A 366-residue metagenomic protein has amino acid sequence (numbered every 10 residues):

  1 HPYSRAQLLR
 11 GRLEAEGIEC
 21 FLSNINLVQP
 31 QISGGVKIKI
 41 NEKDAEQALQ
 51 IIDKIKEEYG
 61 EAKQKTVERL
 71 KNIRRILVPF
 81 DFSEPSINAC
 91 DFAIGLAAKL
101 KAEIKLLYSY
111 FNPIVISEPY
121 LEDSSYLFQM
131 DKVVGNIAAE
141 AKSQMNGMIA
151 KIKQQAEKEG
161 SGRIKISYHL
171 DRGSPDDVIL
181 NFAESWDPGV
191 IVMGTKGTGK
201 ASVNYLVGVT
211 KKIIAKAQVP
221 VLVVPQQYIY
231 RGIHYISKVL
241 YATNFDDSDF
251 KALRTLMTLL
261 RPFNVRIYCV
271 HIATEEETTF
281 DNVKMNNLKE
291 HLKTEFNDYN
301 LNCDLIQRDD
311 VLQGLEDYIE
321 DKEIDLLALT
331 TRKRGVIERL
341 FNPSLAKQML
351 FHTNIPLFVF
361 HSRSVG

Functional and structural regions predicted by a protein language model:
Y3-R5, L9-R12, E16-V28, T66-M130 (+3 more regions): Small/aliphatic-rich secondary-structure junction motif
G11, L170-V178, R308-L312: Charged docking surfaces used in two-component/phosphorelay signaling
A15-E19, A45-Q47, I52-E58, A97-K99 (+2 more regions): Gly/Ser-rich helix-loop-strand patches that form or flank binding pockets for ribonucleotide-derived cofactors
E16, N26-A45: BRCT (BRCA1 C-terminal) domain core and associated BRCT-interaction motifs
K56-E68: Conserved short beta-strand edge segments in small beta-sheet-based binding/regulatory domains
L127-S143: A short acidic, glycine-rich active-site loop that binds or catalyzes chemistry on phosphate/adenosine moieties
Q154-S167, F296-N302: A short helix-to-beta-strand connector/capping loop
K289, R308-E323: A short, acidic, amphipathic alpha-helical segment used as a generic capping/interface helix at domain edges
